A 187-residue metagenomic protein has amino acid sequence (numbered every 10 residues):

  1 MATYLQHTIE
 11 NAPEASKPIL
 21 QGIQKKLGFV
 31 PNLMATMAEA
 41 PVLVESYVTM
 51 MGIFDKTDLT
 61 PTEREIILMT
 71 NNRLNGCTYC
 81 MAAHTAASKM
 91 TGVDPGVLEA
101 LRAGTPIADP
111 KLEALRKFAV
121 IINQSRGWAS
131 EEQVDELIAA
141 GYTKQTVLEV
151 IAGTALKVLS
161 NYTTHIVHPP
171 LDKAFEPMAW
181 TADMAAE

Functional and structural regions predicted by a protein language model:
M1-E187: Hydrophobic alpha-helical segments
